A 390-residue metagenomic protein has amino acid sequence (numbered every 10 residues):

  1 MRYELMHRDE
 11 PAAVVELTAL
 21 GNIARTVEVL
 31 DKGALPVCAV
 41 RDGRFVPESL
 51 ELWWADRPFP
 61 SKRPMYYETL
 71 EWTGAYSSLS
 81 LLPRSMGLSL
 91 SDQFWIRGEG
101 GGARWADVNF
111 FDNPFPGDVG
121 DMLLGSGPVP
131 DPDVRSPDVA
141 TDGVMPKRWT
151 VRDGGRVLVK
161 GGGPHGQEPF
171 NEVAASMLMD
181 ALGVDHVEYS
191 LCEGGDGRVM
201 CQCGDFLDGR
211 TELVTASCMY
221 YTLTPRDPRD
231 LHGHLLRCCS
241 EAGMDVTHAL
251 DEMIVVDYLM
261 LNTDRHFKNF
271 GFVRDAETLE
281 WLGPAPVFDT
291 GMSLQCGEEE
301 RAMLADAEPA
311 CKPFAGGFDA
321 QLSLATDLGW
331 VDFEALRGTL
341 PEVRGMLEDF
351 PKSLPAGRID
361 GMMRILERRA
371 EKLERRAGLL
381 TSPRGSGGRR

Functional and structural regions predicted by a protein language model:
M1-V255, L259-L261, F272-R390: Phosphate/dinucleotide-binding and metal-coordinating scaffold of catalytic cores in nucleotide-dependent enzymes
H266-G271: Canonical protein kinase catalytic loop motif
